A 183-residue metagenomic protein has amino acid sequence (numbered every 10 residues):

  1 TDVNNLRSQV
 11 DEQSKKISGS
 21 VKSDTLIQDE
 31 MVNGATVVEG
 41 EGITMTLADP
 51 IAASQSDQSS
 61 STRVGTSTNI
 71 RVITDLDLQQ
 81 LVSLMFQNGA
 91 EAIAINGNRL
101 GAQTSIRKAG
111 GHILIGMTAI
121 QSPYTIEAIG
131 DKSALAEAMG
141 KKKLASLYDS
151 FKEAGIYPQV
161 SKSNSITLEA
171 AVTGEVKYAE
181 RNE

Functional and structural regions predicted by a protein language model:
T1-L47, A52-Q55: Juxtamembrane "stalk/linker" segments
T1-V3, I43, D49-S59, V64-S67 (+1 more regions): Structural signature of extracellular appendage/secretion-system components
R7-V10, S14-I17, V21, V82 (+3 more regions): Sec/Tat-exported extracytoplasmic proteins
T25-V32, Q79-Q80, A109-I113, A154: Glycine-rich, charged/polar anion/phosphate-binding loops that engage phosphate groups from diverse ligands
G34-A35, G116, Y157-P158: Short secondary-structure boundary/capping segments
M45-I51, G97, M117, A128-G130 (+2 more regions): Flexible glycine-/small-residue-rich
S60-K141: Soluble extracytoplasmic domains of inner/organellar membrane proteins
P123, A128-E183: Extracytoplasmic/luminal low-complexity segments enriched in Pro/Gly and acidic/polar residues that act as flexible
